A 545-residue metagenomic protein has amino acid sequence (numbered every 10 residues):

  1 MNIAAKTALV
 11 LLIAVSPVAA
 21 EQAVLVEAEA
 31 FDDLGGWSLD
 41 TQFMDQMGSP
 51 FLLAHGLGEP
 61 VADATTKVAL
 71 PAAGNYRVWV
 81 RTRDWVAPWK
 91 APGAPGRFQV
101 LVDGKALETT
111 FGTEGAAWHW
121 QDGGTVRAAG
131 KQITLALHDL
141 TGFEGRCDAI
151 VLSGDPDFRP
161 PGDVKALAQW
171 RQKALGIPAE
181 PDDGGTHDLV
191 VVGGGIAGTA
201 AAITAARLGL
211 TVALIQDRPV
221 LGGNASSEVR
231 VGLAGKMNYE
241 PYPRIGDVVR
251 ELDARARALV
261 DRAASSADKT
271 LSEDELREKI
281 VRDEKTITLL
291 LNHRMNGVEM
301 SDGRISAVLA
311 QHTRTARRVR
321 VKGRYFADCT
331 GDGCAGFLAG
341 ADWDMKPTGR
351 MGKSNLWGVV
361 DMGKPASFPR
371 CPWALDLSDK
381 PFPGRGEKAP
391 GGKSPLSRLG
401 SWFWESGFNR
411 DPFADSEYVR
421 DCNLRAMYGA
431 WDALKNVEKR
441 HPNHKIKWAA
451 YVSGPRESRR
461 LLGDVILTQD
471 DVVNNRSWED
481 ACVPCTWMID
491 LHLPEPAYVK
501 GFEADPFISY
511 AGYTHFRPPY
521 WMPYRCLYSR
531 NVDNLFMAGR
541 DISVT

Functional and structural regions predicted by a protein language model:
N2-V10: Sec-dependent signal peptide recognition, specifically the positively charged N-region followed immediately by
L11-A19: Hydrophobic h-region of N-terminal signal peptides that target proteins for export in Gram-negative bacteria
A20-P181: Extracytoplasmic
W89-P92, R146-A149, P161-V164, A202-T204 (+3 more regions): Short, solvent-exposed loop/turn and secondary-structure capping segments
P178-D183, N224, V248, N292-M295 (+3 more regions): Flavin (FAD/FMN)-binding glycine-rich loop and adjacent Rossmann-like elements that form
D183-G195: Beta1/beta-strand and adjacent pyrophosphate-binding region of the FAD-binding site in flavoprotein oxidoreductases
G198: N-terminal Rossmann-fold NAD(P) dinucleotide-binding loop
T204, L210-T211, Q216-G297, D344 (+5 more regions): Conserved N-terminal/central alpha/beta ligand/cofactor-binding core
